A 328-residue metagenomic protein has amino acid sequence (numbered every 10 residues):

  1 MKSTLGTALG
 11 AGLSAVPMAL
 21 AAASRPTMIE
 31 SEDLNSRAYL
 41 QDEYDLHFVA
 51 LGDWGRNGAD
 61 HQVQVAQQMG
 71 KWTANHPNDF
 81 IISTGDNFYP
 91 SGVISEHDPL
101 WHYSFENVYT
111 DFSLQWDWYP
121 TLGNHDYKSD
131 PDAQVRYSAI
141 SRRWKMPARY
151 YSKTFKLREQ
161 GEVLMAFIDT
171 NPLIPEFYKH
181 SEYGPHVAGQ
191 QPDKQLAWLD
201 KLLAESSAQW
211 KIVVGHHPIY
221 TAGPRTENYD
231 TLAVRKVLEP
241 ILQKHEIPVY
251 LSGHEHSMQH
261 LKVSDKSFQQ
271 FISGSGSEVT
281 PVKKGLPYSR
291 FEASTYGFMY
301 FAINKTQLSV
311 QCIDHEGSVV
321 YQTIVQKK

Functional and structural regions predicted by a protein language model:
K2-A23: N-terminal export signals
R25-P99, G189, K194: N-terminal active-site segment of His-dependent metallophosphoesterases
M28-E30, Y89-W210, R225-V249, E255-N304: Extended active-site neighborhood of metal-dependent phosphoesterases/phosphodiesterases
D42, R290-K328: A short C-terminal boundary segment appended to hydrolase-like catalytic domains
L46, D79, E162-V163, W210-I212: Alpha/beta-hydrolase fold active-site loops
F48-A50, I81-S83, P120, V213 (+1 more regions): Residue-level marker for buried hydrophobic side chains located in beta-strands that build the well-ordered beta-sheet
I219: Active-site-proximal loop/turn and secondary-structure-junction residues that shape catalytic pockets, frequently
